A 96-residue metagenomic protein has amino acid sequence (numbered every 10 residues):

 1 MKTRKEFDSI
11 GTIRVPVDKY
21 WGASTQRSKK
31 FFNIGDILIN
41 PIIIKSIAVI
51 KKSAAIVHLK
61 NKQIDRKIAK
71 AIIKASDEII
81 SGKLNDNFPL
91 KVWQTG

Functional and structural regions predicted by a protein language model:
M1-G96: Conserved, well-structured ligand/cofactor-binding cores
